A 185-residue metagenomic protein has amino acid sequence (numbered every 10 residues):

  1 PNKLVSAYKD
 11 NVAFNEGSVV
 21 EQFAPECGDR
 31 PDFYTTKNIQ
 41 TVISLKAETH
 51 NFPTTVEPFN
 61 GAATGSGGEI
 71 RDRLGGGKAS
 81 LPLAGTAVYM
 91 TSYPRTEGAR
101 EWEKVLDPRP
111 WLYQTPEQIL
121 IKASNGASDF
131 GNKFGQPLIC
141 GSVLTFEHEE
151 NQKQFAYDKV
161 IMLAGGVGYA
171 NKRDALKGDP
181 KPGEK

Functional and structural regions predicted by a protein language model:
P1-K185: Core nucleic-acid recognition elements
